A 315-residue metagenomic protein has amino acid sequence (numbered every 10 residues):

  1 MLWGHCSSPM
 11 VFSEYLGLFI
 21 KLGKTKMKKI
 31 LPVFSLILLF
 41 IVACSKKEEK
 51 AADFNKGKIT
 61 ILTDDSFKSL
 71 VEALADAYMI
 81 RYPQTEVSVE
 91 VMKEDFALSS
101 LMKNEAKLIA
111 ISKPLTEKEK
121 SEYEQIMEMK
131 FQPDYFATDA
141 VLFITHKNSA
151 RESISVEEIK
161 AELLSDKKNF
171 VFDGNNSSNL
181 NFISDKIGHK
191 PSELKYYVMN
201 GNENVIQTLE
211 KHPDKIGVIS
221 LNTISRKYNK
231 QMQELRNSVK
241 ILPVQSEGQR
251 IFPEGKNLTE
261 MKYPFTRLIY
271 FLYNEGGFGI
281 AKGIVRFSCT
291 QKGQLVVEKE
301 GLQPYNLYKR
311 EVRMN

Functional and structural regions predicted by a protein language model:
M1, C44, S121-Y123, Y305-N306: Functionally engaged cysteine thiol sites
M1-G4, S8, S13-I59: Bacterial Sec-dependent N-terminal signal peptides
C44-Y82, M102, F131-D139, I144-N315: Exported/periplasmic ABC-transporter solute-binding proteins
L62, S88, K107-A110: Short, conserved beta-strand segments within well-ordered enzyme catalytic domains that often line or immediately flank
P83-S99: Central regulatory/effector-binding core of bacterial HTH transcription factors
D95-I126: Pocket-flanking alpha-helical
